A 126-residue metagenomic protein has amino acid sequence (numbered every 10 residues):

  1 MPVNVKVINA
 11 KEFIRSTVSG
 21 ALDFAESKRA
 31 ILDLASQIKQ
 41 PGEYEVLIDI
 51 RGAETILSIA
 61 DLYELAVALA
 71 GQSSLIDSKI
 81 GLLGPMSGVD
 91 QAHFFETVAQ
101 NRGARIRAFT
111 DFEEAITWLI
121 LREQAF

Functional and structural regions predicted by a protein language model:
M1-F126: Amphipathic, Lys/Arg-enriched alpha-helical "gate/interface" segment within cytosolic domains that mediates
